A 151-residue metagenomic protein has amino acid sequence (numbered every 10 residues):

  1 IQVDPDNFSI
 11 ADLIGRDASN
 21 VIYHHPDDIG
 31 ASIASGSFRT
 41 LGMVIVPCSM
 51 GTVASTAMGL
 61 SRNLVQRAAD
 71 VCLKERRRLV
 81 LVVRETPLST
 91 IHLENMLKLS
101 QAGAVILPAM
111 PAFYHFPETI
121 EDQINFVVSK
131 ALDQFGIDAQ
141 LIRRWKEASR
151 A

Functional and structural regions predicted by a protein language model:
I1-V80, P87-A151: A cross-family phosphate/adenosyl-ligand binding-site feature
